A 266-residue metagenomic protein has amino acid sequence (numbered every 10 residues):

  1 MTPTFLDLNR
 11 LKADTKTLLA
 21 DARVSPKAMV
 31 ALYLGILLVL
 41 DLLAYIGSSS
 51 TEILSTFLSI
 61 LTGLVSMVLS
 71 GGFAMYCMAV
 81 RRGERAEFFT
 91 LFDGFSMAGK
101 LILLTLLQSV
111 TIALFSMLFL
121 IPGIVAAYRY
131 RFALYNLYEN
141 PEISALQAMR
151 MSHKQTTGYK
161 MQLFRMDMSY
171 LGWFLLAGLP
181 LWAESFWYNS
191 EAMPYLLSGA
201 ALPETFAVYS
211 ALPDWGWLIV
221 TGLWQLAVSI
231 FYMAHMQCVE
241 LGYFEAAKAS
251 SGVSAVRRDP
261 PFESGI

Functional and structural regions predicted by a protein language model:
M1-I266: Hydrophobic alpha-helical membrane segments
